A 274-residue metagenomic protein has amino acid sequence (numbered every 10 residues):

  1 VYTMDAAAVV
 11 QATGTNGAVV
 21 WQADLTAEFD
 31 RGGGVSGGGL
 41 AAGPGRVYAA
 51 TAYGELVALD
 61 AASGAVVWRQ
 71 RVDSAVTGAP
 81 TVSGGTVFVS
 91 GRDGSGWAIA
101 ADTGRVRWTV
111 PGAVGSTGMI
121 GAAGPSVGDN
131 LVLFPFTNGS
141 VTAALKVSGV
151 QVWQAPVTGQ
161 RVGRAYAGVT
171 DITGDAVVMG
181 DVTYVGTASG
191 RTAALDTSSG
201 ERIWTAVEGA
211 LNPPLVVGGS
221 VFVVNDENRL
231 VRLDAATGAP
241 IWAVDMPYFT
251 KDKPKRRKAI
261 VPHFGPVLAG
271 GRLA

Functional and structural regions predicted by a protein language model:
V1-A8: Beta-strand-rich domains and repeat architectures in extracellular enzymes and scaffolds, especially beta-propellers
D5, T51-A52, G91-R92, F136-T137 (+3 more regions): Structural signature of WD-repeat beta-propellers
G14-A18, D60-G64, A100-G104, K146-G149 (+2 more regions): Short loop/turn segments that connect beta-strands within beta-propeller blades
V20-A41, V66-S83, V106-D129, Q154-V178 (+2 more regions): Extracytoplasmic beta-rich repeat domains
G33-V57, G168-V185, S189-R191: Right-handed parallel beta-helix
